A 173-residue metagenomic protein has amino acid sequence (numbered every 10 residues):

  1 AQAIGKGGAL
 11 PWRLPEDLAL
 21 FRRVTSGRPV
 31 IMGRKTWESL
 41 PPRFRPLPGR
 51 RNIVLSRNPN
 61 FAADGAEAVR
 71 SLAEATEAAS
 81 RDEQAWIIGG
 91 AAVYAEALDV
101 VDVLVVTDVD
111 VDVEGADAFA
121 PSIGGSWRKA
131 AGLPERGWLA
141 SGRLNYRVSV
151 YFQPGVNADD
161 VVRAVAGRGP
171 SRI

Functional and structural regions predicted by a protein language model:
A1-I173: Enzymes that bind and transform nitrogen-containing heteroaromatic metabolites
